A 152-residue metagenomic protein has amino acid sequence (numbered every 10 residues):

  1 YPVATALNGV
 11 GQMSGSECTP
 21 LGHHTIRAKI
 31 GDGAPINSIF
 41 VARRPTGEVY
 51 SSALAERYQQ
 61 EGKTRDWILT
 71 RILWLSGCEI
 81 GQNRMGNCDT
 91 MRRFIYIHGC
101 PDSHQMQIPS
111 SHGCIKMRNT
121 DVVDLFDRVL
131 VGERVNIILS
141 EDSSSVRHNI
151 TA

Functional and structural regions predicted by a protein language model:
Y1-L7, C88, I95: Histidine- and aromatic-enriched segments that form or immediately flank copper-ligand environments
P2-C18, L54-Q59: N-terminal post-signal-peptidase region of extra-cytosolic proteins
E17-P20, W67: Generic alpha-helical scaffold signal
P20-L21, V131: Short, flexible surface segments
I36-A152: Exported/periplasmic cell-wall-interacting domains
